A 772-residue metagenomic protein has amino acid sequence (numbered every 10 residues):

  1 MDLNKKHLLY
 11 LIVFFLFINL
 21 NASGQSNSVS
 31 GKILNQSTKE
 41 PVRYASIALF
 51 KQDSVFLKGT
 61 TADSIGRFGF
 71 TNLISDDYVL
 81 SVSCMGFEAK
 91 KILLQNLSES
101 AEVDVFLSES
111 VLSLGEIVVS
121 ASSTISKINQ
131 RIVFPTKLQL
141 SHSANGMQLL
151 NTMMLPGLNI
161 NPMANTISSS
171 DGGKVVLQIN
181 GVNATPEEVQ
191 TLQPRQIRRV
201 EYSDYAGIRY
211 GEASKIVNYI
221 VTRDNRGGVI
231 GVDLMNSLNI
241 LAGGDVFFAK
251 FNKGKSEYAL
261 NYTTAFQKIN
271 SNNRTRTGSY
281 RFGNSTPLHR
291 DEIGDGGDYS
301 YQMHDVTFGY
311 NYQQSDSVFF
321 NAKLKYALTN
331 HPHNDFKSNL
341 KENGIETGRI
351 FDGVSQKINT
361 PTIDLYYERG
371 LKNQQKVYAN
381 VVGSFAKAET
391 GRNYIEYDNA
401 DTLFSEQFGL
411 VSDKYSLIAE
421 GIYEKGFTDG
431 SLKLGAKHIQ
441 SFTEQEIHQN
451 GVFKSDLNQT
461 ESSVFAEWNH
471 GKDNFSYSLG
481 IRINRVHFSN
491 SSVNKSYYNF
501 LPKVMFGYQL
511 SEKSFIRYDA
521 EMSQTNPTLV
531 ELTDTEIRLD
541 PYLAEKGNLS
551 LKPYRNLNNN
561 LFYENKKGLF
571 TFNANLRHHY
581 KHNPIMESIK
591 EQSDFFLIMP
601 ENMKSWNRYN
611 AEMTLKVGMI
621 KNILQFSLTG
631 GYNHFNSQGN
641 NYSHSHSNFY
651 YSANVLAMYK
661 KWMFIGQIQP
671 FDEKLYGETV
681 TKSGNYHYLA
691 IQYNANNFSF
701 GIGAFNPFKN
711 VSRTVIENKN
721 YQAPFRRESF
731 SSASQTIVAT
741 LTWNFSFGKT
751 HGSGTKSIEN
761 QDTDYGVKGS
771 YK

Functional and structural regions predicted by a protein language model:
A48, S83-F87, S100-L140, Q148 (+3 more regions): Short, acidic, small-residue-rich periplasmic hinge/interaction motif at the N-terminus of Gram-negative outer-membrane
F50-V55, S81-L93: A short, solvent-exposed loop/turn motif at the edges and junctions of modular extracellular/periplasmic domains
Q52-R67: Short, acidic Ser/Thr/Gly-rich low-complexity loop/linker segments typical of extracellular and cell-surface proteins
E102-F106, E116, S120, G146-N151 (+4 more regions): N-terminal periplasmic accessory domains that precede and gate Gram-negative outer-membrane beta-barrel machines
N159-Y205: Periplasmic plug
L234-L238, K253, T264-K268, Y326-N330 (+18 more regions): Transmembrane beta-strands of outer-membrane beta-barrel pores
M303-H331, G353-V493, N499-P502, Q509 (+3 more regions): Face-selective signature of the C-terminal outer-membrane beta-barrel domain
S514, Q524-N573, Y580, I598-Y609 (+1 more regions): Outer-membrane beta-barrel signature, preferentially recognizing the C-terminal barrel domain of Gram-negative
